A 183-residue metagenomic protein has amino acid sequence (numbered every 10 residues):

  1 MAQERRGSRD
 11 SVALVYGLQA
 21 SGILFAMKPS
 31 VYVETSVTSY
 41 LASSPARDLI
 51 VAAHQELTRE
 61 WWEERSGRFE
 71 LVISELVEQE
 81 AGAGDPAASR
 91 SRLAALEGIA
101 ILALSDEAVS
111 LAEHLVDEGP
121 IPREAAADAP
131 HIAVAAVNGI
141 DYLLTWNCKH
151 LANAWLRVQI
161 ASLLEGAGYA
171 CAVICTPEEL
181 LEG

Functional and structural regions predicted by a protein language model:
R6, D10-I73, E80-L93, I99 (+4 more regions): Short, well-structured N-terminal submotif of metal-dependent ribonuclease cores
S11-S21, I99-V158, L181: Active-site neighborhoods of divalent-metal-dependent phosphate/nucleic-acid chemistry enzymes
T35, E75, W146-C148: Short secondary-structure boundary segments
F69, I99, D141, A170-A172: A structural micro-motif
E75, S105, P177-E178: Residues at the C-termini of beta-strands that transition into short coil/loop
V77-E80, H150: Short histidine/acidic/glycine/proline-rich micro-motifs that form metal- and phosphate-coordinating active-site loops
A170-E182: Short, flexible loop segments at boundaries between secondary-structure elements
